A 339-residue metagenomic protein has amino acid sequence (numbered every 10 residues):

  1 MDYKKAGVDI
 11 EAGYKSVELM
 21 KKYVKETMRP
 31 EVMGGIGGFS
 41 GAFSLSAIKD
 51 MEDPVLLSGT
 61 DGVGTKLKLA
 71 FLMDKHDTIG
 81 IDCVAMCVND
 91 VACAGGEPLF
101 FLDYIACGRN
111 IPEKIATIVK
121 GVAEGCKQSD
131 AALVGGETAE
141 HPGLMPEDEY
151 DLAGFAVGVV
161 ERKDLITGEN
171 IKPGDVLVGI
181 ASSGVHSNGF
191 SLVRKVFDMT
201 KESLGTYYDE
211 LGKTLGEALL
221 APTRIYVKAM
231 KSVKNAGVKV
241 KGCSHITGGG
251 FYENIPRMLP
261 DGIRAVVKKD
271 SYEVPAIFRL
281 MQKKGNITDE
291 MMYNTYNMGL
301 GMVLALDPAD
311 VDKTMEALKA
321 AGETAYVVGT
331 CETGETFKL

Functional and structural regions predicted by a protein language model:
M1-M33: N-terminal amphipathic/basic leader segments beginning at the initiator methionine
D2-A6, K114, I118-S129, M145-L152 (+3 more regions): Glycine-/charge-enriched secondary-structure boundary and capping motifs
D9, D61, G174, H245 (+1 more regions): Residue-level signature of catalytic and energy-coupling elements of molecular machines, predominantly ATP/GTP-dependent
V17, A116-V119, F190: Hydrophobic face of alpha-helices
M20, A42, C87-V88, V193-V196 (+4 more regions): Buried hydrophobic packing segments
K22, M28-S183: Glycine-rich phosphate/pyrophosphate-binding loop regions near the starts of catalytic domains
L102-D103, E147, H186, V193-V196 (+1 more regions): Active-site-proximal loop/short-helix segments that contain or immediately flank catalytic acid/base residue(s)
P173-E217: Acidic, glycine-rich loop-and-beta core segments that form the ion-binding/anion-interacting portion of active sites
